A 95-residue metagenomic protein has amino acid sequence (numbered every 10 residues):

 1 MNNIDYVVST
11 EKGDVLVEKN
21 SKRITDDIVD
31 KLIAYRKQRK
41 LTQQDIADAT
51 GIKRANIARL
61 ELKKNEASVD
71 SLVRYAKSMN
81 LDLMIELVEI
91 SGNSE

Functional and structural regions predicted by a protein language model:
M1-D30, N93-E95: N-terminal flexible/basic segments that precede or flank functional cores
I28, R39, N65-S68: Flexible coil/turn residues that form the inter-helical turn or adjacent wing/linker of helix-turn-helix
D30-A47, R74: Short basic helix-loop element that most often maps to the first helix and adjoining turn of HTH DNA-binding modules
T50-E66: Recognition helix of helix-turn-helix/homeodomain-like DNA-binding domains that insert into the DNA major groove
D70-I85: DNA major-groove recognition helix of helix-turn-helix/homeodomain DNA-binding modules
L87-N93: Short amphipathic recognition helices of helix-turn-helix/homeodomain-type DNA-binding modules
